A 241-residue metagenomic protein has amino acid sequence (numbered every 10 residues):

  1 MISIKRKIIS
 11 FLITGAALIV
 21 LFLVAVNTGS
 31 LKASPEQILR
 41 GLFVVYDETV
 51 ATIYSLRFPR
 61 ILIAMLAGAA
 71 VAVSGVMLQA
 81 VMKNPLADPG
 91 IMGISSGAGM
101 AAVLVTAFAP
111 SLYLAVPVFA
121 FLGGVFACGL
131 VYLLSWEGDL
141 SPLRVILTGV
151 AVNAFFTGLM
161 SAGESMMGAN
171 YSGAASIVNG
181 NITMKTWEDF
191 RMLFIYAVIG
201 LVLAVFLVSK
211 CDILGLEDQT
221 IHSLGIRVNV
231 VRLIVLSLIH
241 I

Functional and structural regions predicted by a protein language model:
M1-H240: Alpha-helical transmembrane segments in inner-membrane proteins
